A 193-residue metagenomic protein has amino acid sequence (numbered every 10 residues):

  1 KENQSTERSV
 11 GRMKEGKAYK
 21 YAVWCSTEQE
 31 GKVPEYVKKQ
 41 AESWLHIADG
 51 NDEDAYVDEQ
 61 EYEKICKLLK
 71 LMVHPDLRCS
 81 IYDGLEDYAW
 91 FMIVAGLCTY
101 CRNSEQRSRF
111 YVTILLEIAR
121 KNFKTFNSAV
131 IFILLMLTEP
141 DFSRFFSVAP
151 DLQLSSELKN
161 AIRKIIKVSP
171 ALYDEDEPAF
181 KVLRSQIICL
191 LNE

Functional and structural regions predicted by a protein language model:
K1-E193: Phosphate/NTP-binding elements of NTP-utilizing enzymes
